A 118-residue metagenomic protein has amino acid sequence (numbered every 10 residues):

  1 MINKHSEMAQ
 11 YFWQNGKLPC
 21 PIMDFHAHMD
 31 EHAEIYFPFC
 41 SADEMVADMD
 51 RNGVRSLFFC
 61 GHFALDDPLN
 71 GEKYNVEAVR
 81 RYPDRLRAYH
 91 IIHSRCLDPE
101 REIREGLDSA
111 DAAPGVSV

Functional and structural regions predicted by a protein language model:
M1-K73, R104: An N-terminally biased module of ancient metal coordination in phosphate/nucleic-acid-related enzymes
R55-S56, D66-V118: Active-site gating/metal-coordination segments in enzymes
